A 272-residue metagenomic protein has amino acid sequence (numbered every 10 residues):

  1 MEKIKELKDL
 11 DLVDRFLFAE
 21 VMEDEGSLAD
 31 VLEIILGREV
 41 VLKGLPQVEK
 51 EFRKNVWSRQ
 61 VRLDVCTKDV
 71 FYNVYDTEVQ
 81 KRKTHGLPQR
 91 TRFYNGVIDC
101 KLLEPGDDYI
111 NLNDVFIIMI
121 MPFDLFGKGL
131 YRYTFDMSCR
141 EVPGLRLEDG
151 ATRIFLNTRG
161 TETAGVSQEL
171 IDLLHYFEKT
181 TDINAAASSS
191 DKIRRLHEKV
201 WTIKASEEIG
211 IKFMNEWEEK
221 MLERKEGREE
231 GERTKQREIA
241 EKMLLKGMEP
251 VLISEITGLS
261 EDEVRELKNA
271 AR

Functional and structural regions predicted by a protein language model:
M1-K8, L12, F16, K68-V70 (+2 more regions): Short, charged alpha-helical interaction segments and adjacent helix-coil junctions
M1-R153: Accessory alpha/beta interaction modules
V31, I35, E39, R159 (+3 more regions): Amphipathic alpha-helical segments in well-ordered regions
L102-D107, L125, G160-E162, I183-A187 (+1 more regions): Short helix-to-loop capping/linker segments positioned immediately adjacent to catalytic or ligand/cofactor-binding
M119-P122, N157-T158, K204: Pocket-edge structural micro-motifs
G129-Y131, G165-E169: Short conserved micro-motifs at the rims of enzyme active sites and ligand-binding pockets
A151, L156, G165-V166: Intrinsically disordered, low-complexity linker/assembly segments
N157, E162, L174-F177: Active-site environment of non-heme Fe oxygenases that use a 2-His-1-carboxylate facial triad
